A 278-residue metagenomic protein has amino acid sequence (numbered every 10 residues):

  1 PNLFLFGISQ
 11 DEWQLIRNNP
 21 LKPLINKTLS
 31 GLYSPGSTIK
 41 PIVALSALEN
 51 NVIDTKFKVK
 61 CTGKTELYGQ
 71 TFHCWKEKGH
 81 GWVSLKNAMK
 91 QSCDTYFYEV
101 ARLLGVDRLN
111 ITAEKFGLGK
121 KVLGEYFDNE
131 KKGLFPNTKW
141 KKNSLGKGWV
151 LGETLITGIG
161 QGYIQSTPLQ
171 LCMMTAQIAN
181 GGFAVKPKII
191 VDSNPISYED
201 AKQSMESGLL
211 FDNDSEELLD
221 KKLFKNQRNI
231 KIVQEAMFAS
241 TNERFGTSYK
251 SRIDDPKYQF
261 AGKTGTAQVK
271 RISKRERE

Functional and structural regions predicted by a protein language model:
P1-S37, I42-E278: Beta-lactam-recognizing serine transpeptidase/beta-lactamase-like catalytic domain environment
